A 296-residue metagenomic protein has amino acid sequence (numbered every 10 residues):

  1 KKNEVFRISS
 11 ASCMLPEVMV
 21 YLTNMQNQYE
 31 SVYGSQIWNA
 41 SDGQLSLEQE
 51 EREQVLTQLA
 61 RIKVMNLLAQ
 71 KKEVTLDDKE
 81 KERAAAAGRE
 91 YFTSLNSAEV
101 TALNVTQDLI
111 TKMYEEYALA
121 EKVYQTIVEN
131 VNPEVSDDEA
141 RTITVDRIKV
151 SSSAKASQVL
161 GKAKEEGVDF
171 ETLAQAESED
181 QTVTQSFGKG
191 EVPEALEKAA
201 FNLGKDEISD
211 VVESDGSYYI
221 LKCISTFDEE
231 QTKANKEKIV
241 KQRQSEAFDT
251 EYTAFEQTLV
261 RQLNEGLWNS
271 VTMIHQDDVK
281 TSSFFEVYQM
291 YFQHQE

Functional and structural regions predicted by a protein language model:
K1-V105: N-terminal targeting/tethering segments
K2-V32, K63-A69, V74, E116-I127 (+7 more regions): FKBP-type peptidyl-prolyl cis-trans isomerase
R7, Y33-W38, Q49-E53, Q70-K71 (+9 more regions): FKBP-type peptidyl-prolyl cis-trans isomerases
T101-K149, A176, E194-A234, K280-E296: Proteostasis/folding factors centered on peptidyl-prolyl cis-trans isomerases
S151-A154, K164: Extracytoplasmic/periplasm-facing segments of secreted or lipoprotein envelope proteins
V159-L196, S225, E229-A234: Peptidyl-prolyl cis-trans isomerase
T250, A254-E296: Hydrophilic extracytoplasmic domains
